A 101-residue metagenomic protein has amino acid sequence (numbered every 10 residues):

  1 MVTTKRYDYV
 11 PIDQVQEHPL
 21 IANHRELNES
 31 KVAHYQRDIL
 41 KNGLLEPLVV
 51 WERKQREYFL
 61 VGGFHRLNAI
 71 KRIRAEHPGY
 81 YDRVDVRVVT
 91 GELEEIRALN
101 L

Functional and structural regions predicted by a protein language model:
M1-R87: Short, charged/polar connector segments at secondary-structure boundaries
V32, E94-E95: Alpha-helix initiation and N-capping motif
R66-L67, E92-E94: Short, charged/polar surface micro-motifs in flexible loops or helix N-caps
I96-L101: Short, Lys/Arg-enriched N-terminal segment that forms or immediately precedes the first helix of a structured domain
